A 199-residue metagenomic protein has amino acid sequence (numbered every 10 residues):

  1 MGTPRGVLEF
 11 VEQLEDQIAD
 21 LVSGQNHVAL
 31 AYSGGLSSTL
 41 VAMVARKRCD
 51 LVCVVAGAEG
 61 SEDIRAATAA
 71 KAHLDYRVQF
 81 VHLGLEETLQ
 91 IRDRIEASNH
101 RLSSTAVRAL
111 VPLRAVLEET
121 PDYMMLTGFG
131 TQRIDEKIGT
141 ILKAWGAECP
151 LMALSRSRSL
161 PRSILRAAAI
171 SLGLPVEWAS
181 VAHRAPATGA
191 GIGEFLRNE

Functional and structural regions predicted by a protein language model:
G6, D20, N26-L74: ATP-dependent adenylation/pyrophosphate-handling site
G6-L30, V116-T120, M124: Phosphate/ATP-binding catalytic cores across multiple sugar-kinase/actin-like superfamilies, primarily ASKHA
F10-L14, S104-P112, L160-I164: Soluble or luminal CAZymes and related metallo-dependent hydrolases
Q13, Q17, A70, A115 (+1 more regions): Amphipathic alpha-helical segments that form well-ordered structural scaffolds and often line/cohere around active
L36-S38, E59-S61, E86-T88, G130-I134: Short, solvent-exposed loop/turn segments at secondary-structure junctions
I64, T68-N99: A conserved beta-strand->alpha-helix junction
V107-S159: Active-site adenylate/phosphate-handling loop in enzymes that bind or generate adenylated species
E136-G189: Catalytic subdomain that performs nucleotidyl-dependent activation
